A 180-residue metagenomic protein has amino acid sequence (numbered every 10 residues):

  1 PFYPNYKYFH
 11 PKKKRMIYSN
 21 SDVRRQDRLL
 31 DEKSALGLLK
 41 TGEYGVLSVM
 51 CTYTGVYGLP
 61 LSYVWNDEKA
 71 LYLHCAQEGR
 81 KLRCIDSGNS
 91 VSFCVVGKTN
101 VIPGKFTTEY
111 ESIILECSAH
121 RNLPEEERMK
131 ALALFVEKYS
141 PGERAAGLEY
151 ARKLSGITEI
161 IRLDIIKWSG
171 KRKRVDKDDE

Functional and structural regions predicted by a protein language model:
F2-Y6: Extreme N-terminal basic, low-complexity initiation segments that serve as generic localization/processing leaders
K7-K40: Extreme N-terminal tail/first-helix region
K13-Q26, N100-E180: Charged, gly/pro-rich active-site loop segments
L29-L30, T41-V46, E143-A145: Short Pro/Gly-enriched beta-strand edge/turn motifs at strand-loop
L38-L39, C84-I85, F135, L163: A generic structural signal for nonpolar/aromatic side chains embedded in well-ordered alpha-helices
G42-Q77, F93-C94: Short beta-strand segments
E68-K69, N89, I166-W168: Beta-strand-connecting loop/turn residues
R80-T108: Helix-adjacent hinge/juxtasegments
